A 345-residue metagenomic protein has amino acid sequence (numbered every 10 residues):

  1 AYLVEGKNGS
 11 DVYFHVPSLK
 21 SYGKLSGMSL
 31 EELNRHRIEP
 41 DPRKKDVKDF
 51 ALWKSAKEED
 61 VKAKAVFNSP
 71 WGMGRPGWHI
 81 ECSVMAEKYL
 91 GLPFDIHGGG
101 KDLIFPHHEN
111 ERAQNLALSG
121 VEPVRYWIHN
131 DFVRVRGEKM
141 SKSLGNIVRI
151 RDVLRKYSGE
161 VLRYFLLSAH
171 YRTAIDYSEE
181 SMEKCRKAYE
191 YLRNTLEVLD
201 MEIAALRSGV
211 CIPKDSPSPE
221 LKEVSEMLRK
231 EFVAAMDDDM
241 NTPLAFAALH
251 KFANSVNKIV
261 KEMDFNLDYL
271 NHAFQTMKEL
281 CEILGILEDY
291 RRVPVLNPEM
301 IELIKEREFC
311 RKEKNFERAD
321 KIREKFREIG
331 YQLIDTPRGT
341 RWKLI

Functional and structural regions predicted by a protein language model:
A1-D200: Alpha-helical recognition segments enriched in aromatics with Gly/Pro capping that present substrate-recognition
K139, I147-I345: Structural preference for alpha-helix termini/caps and helix-kink/transition segments
